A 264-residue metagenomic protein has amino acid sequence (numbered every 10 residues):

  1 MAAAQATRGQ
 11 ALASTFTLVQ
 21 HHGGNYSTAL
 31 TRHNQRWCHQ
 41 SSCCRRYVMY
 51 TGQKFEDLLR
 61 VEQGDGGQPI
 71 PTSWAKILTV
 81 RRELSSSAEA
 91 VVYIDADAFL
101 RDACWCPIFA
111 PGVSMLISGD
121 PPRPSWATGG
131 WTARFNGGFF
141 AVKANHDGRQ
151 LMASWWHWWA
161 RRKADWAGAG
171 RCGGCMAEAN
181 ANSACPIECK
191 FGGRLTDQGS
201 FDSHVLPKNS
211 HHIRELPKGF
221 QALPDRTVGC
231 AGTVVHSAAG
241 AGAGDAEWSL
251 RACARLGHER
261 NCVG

Functional and structural regions predicted by a protein language model:
M1-A90, A144-H146, K208-S210: N-terminal anchoring/stem segment of glycosyltransferases
Q10-L12, S86, F109-P111, W131-F135 (+2 more regions): Extracellular/periplasmic catalytic domains that process cell-envelope and extracellular macromolecules
S14, I94, F135-G138, D197 (+1 more regions): Residues that flank catalytic or metal-binding motifs in active/ligand-binding sites
H21, Y50-Q53, S118-G119, L216-G219: Conserved beta-strand termini and adjacent loop/short-helix elements that scaffold enzyme active sites in alpha/beta
T31-H33, W105-C106, A153-W155, G199: Short coil/turn segments at secondary-structure boundaries
D57-I70, W126-A127, D165-A167, S183-G192: Short, flexible/disordered intra-domain loops and linkers
Q68, T72-R149, W156: GT-A fold catalytic core of metal-dependent nucleotide-sugar glycosyltransferases, centered on the diacidic
L78, D147-G264: Catalytic core and acceptor-binding pocket of nucleotide-sugar-dependent glycosyltransferases
